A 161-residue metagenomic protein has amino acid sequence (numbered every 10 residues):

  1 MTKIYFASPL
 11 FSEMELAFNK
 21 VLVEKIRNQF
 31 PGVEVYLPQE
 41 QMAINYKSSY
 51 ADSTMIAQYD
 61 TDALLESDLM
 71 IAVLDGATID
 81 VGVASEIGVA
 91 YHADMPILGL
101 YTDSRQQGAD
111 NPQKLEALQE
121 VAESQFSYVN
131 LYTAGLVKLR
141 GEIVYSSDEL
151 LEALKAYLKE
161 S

Functional and structural regions predicted by a protein language model:
M1-S161: Conserved catalytic or regulatory cores that recognize and/or transform ribose-phosphate-containing ligands
